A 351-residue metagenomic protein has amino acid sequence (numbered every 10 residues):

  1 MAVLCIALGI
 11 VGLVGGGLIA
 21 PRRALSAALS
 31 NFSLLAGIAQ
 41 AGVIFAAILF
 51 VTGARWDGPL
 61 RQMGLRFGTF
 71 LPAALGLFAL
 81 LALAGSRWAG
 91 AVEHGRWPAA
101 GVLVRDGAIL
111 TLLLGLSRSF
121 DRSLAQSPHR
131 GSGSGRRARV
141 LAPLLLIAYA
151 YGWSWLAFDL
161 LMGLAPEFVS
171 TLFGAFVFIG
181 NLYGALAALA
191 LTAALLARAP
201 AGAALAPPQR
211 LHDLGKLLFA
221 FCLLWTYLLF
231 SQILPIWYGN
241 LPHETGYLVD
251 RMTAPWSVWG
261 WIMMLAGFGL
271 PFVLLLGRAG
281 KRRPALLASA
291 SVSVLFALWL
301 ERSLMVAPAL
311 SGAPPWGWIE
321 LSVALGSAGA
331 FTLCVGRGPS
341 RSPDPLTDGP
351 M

Functional and structural regions predicted by a protein language model:
M1-A39, V43, F331-M351: N-terminal regions that are enriched for targeting/export leaders and immediately downstream pro/stem segments
M1-G16, G95-M263, G280, D348: Long, contiguous internal "core" modules enriched in hydrophobic/ aromatic residues
L25, F32-H129, L145: Transmembrane-helix bundle segments that line or gate the permeation/cavity pathway in multi-pass membrane proteins
G37-I48, L75-L81, D106-R118, I179-A194 (+2 more regions): Hydrophobic cores of alpha-helical transmembrane segments in multi-pass inner/ER membrane proteins, independent
A165-V169, L241, A279-P284, M305-I319: Extracellular/periplasmic helix-loop-helix junctions in multi-pass membrane proteins
F173-V177, H243-M264, A307-G338: Membrane-interface transmembrane-helix boundary segments in multi-pass integral membrane proteins
Y227, P271, R302, P343: Hydrophobic, well-ordered secondary-structure elements that form the walls of internal hydrophobic environments
A285-F296: Central hydrophobic cores of alpha-helical transmembrane segments in multi-pass integral membrane proteins
